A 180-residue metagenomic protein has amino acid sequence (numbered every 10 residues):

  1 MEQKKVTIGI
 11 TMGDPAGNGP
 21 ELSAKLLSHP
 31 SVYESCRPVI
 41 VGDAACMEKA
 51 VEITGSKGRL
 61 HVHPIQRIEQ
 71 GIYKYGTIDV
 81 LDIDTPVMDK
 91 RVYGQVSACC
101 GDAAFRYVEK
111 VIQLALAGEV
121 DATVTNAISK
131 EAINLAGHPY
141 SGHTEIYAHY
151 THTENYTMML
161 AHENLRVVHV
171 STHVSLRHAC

Functional and structural regions predicted by a protein language model:
M1-H143: Contiguous, glycine/small-aliphatic-enriched amphipathic segments in soluble metabolic enzymes
Y107, E131-C180: Conserved alpha-helical scaffold segments that buttress catalytic/binding sites
